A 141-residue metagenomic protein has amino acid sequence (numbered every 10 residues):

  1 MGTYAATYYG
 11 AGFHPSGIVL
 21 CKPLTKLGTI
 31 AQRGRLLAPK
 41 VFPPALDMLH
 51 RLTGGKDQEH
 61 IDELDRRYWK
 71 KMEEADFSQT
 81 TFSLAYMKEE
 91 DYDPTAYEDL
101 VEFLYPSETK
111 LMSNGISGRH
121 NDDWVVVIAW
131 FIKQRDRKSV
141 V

Functional and structural regions predicted by a protein language model:
M1, C21-P23, A85-M87: Short His-Asn-centered micro-motif
M1-G10: Glycine-rich nucleophile elbow surrounding the catalytic serine of serine-hydrolase chemistry
T7-Y8, T29-R33, T95-E98: A short secondary-structure junction signal
Y9-G17, V101-Y105: Short, surface-exposed basic-aromatic patches at helix termini and helix-loop junctions that form
V19-A31: Active-site nucleophile loop of the alpha/beta-hydrolase fold
A38-S113, A129-R137: The feature captures the conserved acid-bearing segment of alpha/beta-hydrolase catalytic domains
G115-A129: Catalytic histidine-centered segment of alpha/beta-hydrolase-like enzymes
V140: Conserved small/polar residues in nucleotide/adenosyl-binding loops
